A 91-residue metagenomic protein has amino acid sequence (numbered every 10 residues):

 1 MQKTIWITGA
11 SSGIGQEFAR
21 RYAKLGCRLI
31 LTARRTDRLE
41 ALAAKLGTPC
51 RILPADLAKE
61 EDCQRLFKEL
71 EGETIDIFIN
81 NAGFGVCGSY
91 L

Functional and structural regions predicted by a protein language model:
T8, I75-G83: Rossmann-fold scaffold of SDR-type NAD(P)-dependent oxidoreductases
S11-S12: Conserved glycine-rich cofactor-binding loop
G15-Q16: N-terminal Rossmann-fold NAD(P) dinucleotide-binding loop
Y22: Aromatic pocket-lining residues of Rossmann-like dinucleotide-binding sites
L25-A41: Conserved glycine-rich Rossmann-like NAD(P)H-binding loop of the short-chain dehydrogenase/reductase
L53-A55, G88: Cofactor-binding loops of NAD(P)H-dependent oxidoreductases, dominated by short-chain dehydrogenase/reductases
A55-R65: The beta1-alpha1 cofactor-binding region of Rossmann-like NAD(H)/NADP(H)-dependent oxidoreductases
Q64, K68, G85-L91: Conserved mid-core segment of classical short-chain dehydrogenase/reductases
